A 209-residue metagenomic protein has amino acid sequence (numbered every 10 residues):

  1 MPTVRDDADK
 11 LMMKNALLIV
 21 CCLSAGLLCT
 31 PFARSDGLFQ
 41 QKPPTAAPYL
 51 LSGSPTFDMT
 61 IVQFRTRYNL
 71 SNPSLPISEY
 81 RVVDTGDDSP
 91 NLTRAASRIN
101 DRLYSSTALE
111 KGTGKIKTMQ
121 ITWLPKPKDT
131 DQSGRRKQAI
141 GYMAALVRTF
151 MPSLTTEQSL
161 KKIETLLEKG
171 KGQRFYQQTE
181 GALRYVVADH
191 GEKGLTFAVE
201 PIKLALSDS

Functional and structural regions predicted by a protein language model:
D9-V20: Bacterial N-terminal signal peptides that target proteins for export
V20-L27: Bacterial N-terminal signal peptides
A33-L92, K117: Short helix/turn-capping signatures at newly exposed starts of structured segments
N69-G112, P152-H190: A cross-family detector of function-defining hotspots
A108-E168: Long, charged/polar, surface-exposed segments that mediate recognition or autoinhibition
K193-S209: Short, low-complexity, Pro/Ser/Thr/Gly-rich segments in the mature regions of secreted, periplasmic
